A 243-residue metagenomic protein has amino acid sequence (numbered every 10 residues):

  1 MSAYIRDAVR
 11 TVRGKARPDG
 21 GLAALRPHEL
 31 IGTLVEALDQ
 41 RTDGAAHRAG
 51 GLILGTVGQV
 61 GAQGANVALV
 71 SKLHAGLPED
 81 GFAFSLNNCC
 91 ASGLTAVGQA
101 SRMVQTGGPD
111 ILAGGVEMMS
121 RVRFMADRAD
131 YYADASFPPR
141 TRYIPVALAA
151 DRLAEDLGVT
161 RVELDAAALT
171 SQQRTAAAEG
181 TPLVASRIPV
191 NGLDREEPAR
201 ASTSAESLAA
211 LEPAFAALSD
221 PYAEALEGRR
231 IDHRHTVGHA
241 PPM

Functional and structural regions predicted by a protein language model:
M1-A75, E79-S85, C90, R152-R161 (+2 more regions): Conserved active-site "lid/cap" helical segment
A3-R6, P109-A113, M243: Short glycine-aspartate micro-motif
V9-V12, A23-A24, E29-T33, A166-M243: N-terminal extracellular/periplasmic Venus flytrap/periplasmic-binding protein-like
T11-P18, S101-L157: Glycine-rich loop/linker segments at domain edges
L25, T56-P109, D127-R128, T141-L148 (+2 more regions): Conserved catalytic cysteine-centered active-site region of acyl-thioester-dependent Claisen-condensing enzymes
Q63-G64, V122-F124, L193: Short glycine-/acidic-enriched loop or helix-start segments at secondary-structure transitions that form or flank
N87-V116, A154-L183: Active-site-proximal alpha-helical scaffold in enzymes
